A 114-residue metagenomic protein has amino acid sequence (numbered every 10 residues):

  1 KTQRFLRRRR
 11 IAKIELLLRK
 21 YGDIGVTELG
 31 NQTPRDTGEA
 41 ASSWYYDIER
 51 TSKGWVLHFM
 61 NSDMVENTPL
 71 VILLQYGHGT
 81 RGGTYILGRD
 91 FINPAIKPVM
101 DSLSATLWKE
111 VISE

Functional and structural regions predicted by a protein language model:
K1-E114: Short, Lys/Arg-rich flexible segments
